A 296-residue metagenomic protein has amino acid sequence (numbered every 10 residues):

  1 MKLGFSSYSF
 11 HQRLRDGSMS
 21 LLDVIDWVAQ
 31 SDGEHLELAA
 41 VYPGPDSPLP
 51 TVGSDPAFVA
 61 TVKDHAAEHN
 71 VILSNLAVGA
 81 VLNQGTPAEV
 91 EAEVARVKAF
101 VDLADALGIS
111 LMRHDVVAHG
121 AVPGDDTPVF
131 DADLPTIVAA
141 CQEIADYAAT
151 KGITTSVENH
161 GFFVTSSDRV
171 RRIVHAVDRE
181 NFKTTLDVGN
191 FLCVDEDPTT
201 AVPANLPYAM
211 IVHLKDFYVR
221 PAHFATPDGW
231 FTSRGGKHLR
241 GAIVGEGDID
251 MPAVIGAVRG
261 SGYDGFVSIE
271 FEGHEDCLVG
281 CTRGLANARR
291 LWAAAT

Functional and structural regions predicted by a protein language model:
F5, V28, L36, A66 (+7 more regions): Conserved, mostly hydrophobic/aromatic
Y8-Q12, A39-V41, V78-V81, V117-H119 (+4 more regions): Active-site beta-loop-alpha junctions enriched in small/polar residues
R15-V28, E91-V101, V194-P203, M251-V254: Short, acidic/polar
S18, L36, L73, V138-D248 (+1 more regions): Acidic/histidine-rich catalytic cores of soluble enzymes
S20-V41, G108: Catalytic domains of carbohydrate-active enzymes, especially glycoside hydrolases
E37-V62, V117-V122: Glycine-rich, proline-tolerant flexible connector loops at the mouths of alpha/beta enzymes
V59-I72, L82-T184, C193: Active-site acidic/histidine proton-transfer and metal-coordination neighborhood in alpha/beta enzyme cores
L278-T296: C-terminal helical cap(s) of enzyme catalytic domains, especially alpha/beta-barrels
